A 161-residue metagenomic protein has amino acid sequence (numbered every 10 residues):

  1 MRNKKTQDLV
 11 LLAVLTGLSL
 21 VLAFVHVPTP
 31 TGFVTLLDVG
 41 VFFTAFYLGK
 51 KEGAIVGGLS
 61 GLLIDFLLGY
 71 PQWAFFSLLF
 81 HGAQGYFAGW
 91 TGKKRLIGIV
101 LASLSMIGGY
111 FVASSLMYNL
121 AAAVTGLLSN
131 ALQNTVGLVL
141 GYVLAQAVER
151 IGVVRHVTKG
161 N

Functional and structural regions predicted by a protein language model:
M1-N161: Loop-helix junctions at membrane interfaces
